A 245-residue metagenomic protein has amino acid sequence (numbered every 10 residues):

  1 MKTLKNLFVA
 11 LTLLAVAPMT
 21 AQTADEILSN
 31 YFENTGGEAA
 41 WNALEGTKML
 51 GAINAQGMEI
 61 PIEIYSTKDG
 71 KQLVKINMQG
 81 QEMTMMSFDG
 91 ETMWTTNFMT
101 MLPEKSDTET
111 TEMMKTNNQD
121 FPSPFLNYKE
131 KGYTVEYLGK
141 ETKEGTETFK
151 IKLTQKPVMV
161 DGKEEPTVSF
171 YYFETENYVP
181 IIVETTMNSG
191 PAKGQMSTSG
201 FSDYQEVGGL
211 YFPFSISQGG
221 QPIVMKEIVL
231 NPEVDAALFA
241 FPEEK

Functional and structural regions predicted by a protein language model:
M1-F8: Bacterial N-terminal signal peptides that target proteins for export
A10-L14: Short, linear, compositionally biased motifs with a strong N-terminal bias
A17-A21: Sec/Tat signal peptide C-region and signal peptidase I cleavage site
Q22-I27, E33, T92-G162, P191-A192 (+2 more regions): Flexible, processing/modification-adjacent segments and terminal tails in exported/periplasmic/extracellular proteins
E26-M101, Y137: N-terminal mature ectodomain segment of secretory-pathway/periplasmic proteins
A55, M78, K143-E144, V207 (+1 more regions): Structural motif
K68, E91, K143, T175-E176 (+1 more regions): Short, ordered coil/turn segments that flank beta-strands lining enzyme active or ligand-binding pockets
E147-F241: Gly/Pro-enriched, hydrophobic low-complexity segments that function as extracytoplasmic propeptides/linkers
